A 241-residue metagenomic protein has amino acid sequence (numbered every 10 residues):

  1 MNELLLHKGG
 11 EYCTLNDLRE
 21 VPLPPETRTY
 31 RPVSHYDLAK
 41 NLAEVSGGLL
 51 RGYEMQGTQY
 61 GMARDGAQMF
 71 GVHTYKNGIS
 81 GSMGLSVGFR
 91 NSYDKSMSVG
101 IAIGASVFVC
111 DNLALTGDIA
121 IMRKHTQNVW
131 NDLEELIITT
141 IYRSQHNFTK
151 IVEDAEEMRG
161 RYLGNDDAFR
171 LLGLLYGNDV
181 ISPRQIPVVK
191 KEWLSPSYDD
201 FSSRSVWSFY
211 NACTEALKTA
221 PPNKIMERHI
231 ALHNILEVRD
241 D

Functional and structural regions predicted by a protein language model:
M1-A67: N-terminal low-complexity, intrinsically disordered segments
M1-E3, G10, G57-G61, K76-D241: Intrinsically disordered, low-complexity regions enriched in serine/threonine
R28, A43, T74-S80: Charge-dense, intrinsically disordered terminal/linker segments
A67-T74, S86: Short acidic loop-to-beta-strand element that houses the catalytic metal-binding Asp/Glu of nuclease active sites
